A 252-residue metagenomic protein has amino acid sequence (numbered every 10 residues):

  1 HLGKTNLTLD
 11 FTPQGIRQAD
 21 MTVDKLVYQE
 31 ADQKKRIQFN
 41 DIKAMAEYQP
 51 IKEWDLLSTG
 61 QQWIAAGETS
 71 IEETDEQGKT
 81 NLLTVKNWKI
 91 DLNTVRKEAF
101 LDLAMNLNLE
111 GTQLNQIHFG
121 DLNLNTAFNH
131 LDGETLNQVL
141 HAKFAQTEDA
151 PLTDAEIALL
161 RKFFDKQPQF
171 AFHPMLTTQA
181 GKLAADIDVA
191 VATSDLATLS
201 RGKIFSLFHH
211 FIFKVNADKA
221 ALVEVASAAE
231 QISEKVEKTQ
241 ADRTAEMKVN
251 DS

Functional and structural regions predicted by a protein language model:
H1-S252: Glycine-rich, small/hydroxylated-residue low-complexity segments
